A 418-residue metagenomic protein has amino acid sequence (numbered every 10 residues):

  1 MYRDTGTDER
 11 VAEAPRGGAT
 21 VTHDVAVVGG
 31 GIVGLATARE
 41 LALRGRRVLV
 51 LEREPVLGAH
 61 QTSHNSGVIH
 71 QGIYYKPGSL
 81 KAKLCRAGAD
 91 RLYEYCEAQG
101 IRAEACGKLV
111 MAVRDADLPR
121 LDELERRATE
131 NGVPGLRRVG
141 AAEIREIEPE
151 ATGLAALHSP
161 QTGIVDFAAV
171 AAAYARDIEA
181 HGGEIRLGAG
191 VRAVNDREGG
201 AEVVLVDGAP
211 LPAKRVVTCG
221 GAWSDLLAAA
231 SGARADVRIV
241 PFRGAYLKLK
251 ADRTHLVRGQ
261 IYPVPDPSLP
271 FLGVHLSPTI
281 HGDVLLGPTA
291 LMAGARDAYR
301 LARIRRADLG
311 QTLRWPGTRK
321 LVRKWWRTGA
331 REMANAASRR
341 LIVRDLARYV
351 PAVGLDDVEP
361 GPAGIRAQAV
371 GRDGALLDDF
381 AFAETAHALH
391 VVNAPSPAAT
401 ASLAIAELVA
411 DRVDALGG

Functional and structural regions predicted by a protein language model:
H23-V50: N-terminal Rossmann-like FAD-binding beta1-loop-alpha1 element of flavoenzymes
A36, V194-I304: Flavin-dependent oxidoreductases
L43-S63: Glycine-rich FAD pyrophosphate-binding loop
G67-E143, I147, G153, G273-H275 (+3 more regions): Dinucleotide-binding Rossmann-like beta1-alpha1 core, especially the glycine-rich loop that anchors the ADP
Y75, R102-A112, G135-R138, E143-H181 (+3 more regions): Helix-loop-beta segment of a Rossmann-like dinucleotide-binding subdomain
L157-R215, L403, E407-R412: Helical element adjacent to the flavin cofactor pocket in flavoenzyme catalytic cores
R234-D236, R253-T254, T279-P362: Flavin-binding catalytic cores
V322-G418: C-terminal catalytic lobe of FAD-dependent flavoproteins
